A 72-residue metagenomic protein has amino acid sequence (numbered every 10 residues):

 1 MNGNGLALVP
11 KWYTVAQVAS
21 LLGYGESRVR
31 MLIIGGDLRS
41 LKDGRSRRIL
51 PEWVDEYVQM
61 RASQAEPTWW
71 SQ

Functional and structural regions predicted by a protein language model:
N2-M31, M60: Polyanion-binding surface elements
G5-L6, S46, L50, A62-S63: Intrinsically disordered, low-complexity regions enriched in Ser/Pro/Gly/Gln/His and often acidic
P10-W12, D43, R47-R48, D55-V58: General detector of folded, globular domains
Q17, L38, G44, M60-S63: N-terminal cationic amphipathic segment used for targeting or macromolecule association
L21-R48: Major-groove DNA-recognition helix of helix-turn-helix-type DNA-binding domains
E52-Q72: A short, Lys/Arg-enriched interface patch at domain edges and termini
